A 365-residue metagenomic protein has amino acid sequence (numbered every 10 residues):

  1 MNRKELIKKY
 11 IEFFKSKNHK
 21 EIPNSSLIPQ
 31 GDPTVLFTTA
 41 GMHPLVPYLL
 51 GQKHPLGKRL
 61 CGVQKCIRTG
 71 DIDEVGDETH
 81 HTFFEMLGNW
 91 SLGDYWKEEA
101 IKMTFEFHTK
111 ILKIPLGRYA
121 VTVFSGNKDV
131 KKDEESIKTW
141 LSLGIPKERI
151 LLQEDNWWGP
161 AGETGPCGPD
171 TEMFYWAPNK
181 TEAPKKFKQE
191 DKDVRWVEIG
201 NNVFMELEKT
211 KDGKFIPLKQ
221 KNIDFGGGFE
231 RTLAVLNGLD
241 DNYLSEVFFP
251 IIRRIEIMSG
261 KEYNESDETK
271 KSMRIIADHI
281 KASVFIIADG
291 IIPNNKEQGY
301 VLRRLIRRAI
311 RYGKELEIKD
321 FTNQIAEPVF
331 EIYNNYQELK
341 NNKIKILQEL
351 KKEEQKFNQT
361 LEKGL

Functional and structural regions predicted by a protein language model:
M1-R303, R307, R311-Y312, L316: Alpha-helical segments
G117-Y119, F124-K132, N294-V301, Y312-K363: Extended, well-ordered alpha-helical scaffold/bundle regions in very large, multi-domain proteins
